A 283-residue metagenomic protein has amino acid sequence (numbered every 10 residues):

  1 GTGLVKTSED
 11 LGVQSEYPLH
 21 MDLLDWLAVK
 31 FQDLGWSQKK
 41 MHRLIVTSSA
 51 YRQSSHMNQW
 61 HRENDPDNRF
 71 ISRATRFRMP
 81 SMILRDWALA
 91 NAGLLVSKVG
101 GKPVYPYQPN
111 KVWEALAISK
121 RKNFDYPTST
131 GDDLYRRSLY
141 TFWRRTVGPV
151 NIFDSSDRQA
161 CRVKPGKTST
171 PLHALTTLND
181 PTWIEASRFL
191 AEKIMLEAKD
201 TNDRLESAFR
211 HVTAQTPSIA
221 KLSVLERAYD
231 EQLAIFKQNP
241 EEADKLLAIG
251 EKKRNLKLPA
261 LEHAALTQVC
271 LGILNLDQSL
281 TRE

Functional and structural regions predicted by a protein language model:
G1-T130, S156-P165, L178-K253, K257-L261 (+2 more regions): Primarily short, surface-exposed interaction patches in extracytoplasmic proteins
D133-V147, L233, K237-E242: An acidic intrinsically disordered interaction segment
R137-H173: Active-site beta-strand/loop architecture of penicillin-binding DD-peptidases
V147-P149, T182, D277: Residue-level signal for secondary-structure boundary sites
V269: Short, surface-exposed polybasic-aromatic patches that bind anionic ligands, especially phosphate groups
G272-R282: Short, low-complexity, Pro/Ser/Thr/Gly-rich segments in the mature regions of secreted, periplasmic
